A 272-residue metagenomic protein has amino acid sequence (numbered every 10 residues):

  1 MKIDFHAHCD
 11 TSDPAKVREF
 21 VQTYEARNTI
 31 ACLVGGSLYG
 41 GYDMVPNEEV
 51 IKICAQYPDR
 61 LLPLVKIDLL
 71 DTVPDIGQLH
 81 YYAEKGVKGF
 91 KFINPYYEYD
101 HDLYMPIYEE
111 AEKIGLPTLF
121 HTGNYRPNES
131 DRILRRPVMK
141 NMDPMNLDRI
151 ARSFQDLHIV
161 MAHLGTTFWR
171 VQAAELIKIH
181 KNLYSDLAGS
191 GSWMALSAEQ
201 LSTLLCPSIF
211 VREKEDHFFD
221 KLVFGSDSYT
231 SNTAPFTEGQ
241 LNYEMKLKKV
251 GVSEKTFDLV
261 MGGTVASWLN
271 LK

Functional and structural regions predicted by a protein language model:
M1-H8, S12-I30, H80, V211-K221 (+1 more regions): Mid-to-C-terminal alpha-helical segments outside catalytic/metal-binding sites
K2-A7, C32-G35, L64-K66, K91 (+3 more regions): Active-site neighborhood of phospho(di)ester-bond hydrolases with catalytic His/Asp-centered motifs
H6, Y24, V50, C54 (+8 more regions): Conserved, mostly hydrophobic/aromatic
D10-D13, L38-G41, L69-V73, E98 (+4 more regions): Active-site environment of divalent metal-dependent phosphoester hydrolases
S12-K16, Y42-E49, P74, Y99 (+6 more regions): Soluble or luminal CAZymes and related metallo-dependent hydrolases
V21-Y24, Y82, A111, I150 (+2 more regions): Generic structural signal for hydrophobic
I30, L38, M44-L134, V138-M139: Active-site gating/metal-coordination segments in enzymes
G89, Y104-V223: Catalytic pocket-lining loop regions of alpha/beta-barrel enzymes, especially the amidohydrolase/enolase/GH5 lineages
